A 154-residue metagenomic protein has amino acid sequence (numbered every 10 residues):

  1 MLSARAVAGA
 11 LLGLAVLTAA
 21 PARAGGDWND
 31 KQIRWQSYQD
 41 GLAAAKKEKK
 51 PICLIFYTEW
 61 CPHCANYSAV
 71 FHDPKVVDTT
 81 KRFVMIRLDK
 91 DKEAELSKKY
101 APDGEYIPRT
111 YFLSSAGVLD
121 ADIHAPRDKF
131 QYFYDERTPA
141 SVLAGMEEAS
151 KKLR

Functional and structural regions predicted by a protein language model:
M1-A10: Bacterial N-terminal signal peptides that target proteins for export
G9-T18: Bacterial N-terminal signal peptides
A24-E48, G145-R154: N-terminal leader/targeting and pre-domain segments
Q32-Q36, F56, A69, P74-E95: Thiol-based oxidoreductase modules, predominantly thioredoxin-like and allied folds used for disulfide exchange
Q39-D73: Local sequence-structure signature of Cys/Sec-based thiol-disulfide redox active-site neighborhoods
E48-C53, K81-V84, I107-P108, S115 (+1 more regions): Loop/turn elements at helix/coil->beta-strand transitions in domains of secreted/extracellular proteins
T58-H63, K90-A94, G117-L119, D128: Solvent-exposed loop/turn segments at secondary-structure junctions within structured extracellular/periplasmic domains
G104-R154: Non-catalytic, surface beta->alpha helical segment in thiol-disulfide oxidoreductase systems
